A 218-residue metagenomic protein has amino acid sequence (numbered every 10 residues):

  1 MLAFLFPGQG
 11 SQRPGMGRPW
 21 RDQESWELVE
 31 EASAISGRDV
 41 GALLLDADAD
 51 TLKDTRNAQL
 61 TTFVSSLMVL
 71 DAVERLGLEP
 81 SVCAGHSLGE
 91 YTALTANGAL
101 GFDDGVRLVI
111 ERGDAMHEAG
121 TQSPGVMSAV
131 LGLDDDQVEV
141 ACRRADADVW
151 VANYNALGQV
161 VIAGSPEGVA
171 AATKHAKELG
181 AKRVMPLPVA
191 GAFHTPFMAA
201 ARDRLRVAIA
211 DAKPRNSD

Functional and structural regions predicted by a protein language model:
M1-V138, R183, L187-P188: FabD-like malonyl-/acyl-CoA
Q9-S11, S36, N97-D218: Alpha/beta catalytic cores of group-transfer enzymes, especially the acyltransferase/condensing modules of polyketide
